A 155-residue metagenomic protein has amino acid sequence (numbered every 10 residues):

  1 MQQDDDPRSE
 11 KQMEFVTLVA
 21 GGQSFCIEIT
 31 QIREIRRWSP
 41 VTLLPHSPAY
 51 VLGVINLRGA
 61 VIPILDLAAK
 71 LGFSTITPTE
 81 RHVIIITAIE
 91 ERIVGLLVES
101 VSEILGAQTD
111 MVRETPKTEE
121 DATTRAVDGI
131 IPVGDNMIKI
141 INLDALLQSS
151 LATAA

Functional and structural regions predicted by a protein language model:
M1-A155: An acidic, low-aromatic, low-complexity terminal/linker signal
